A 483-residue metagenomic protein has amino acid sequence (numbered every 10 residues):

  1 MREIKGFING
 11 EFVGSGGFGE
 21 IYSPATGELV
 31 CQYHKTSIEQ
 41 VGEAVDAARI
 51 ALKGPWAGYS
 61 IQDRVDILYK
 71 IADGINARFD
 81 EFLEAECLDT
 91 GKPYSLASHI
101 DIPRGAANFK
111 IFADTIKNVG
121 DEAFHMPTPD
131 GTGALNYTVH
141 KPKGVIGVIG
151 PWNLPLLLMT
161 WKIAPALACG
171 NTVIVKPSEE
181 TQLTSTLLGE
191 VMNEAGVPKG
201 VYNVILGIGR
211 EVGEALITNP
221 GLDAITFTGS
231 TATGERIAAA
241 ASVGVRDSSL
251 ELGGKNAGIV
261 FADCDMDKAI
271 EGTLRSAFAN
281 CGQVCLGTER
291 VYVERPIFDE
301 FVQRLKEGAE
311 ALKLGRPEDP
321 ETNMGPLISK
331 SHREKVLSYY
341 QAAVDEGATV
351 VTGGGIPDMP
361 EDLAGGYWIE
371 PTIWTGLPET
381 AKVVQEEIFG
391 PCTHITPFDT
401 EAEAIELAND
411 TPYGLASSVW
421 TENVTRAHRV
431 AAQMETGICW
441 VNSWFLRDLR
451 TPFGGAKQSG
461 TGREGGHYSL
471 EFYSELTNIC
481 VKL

Functional and structural regions predicted by a protein language model:
M1-A134, I328: N-terminal Rossmann-like NAD(P)+-binding subdomain of aldehyde/semialdehyde dehydrogenases
T26-Q32, L222, K313, Y340 (+2 more regions): Conserved C-terminal structural/oligomerization subdomain of aldehyde/semialdehyde dehydrogenase
G27, R64, E86, G170 (+8 more regions): Residue-level signal for inorganic ion chemistry
L29-T36, K53-A57, G147-V148, G258-F261 (+5 more regions): Short, well-ordered beta-strand elements within core beta-sheets of diverse protein domains
L52, W56, A72-F79, L83 (+18 more regions): Structural signal for hydrophobic packing residues in well-ordered secondary-structure cores of soluble enzyme domains
D121-K268, F398: Rossmann-like NAD(P) dinucleotide-binding subdomain of oxidoreductase/dehydrogenase enzymes
T172-I174, V350, I438: A short hydrophobic/small-residue beta-strand
A224, A232-P378, V441: ALDH superfamily catalytic-core signature
